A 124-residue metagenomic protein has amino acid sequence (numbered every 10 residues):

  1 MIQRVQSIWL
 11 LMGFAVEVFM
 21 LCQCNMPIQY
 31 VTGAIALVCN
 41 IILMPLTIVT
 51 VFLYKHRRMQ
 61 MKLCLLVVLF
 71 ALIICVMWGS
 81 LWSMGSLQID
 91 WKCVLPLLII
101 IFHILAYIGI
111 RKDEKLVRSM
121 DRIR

Functional and structural regions predicted by a protein language model:
M1-E17: Cytosolic juxtamembrane helix and N-cap/initiation of the first transmembrane helix
M1-Q6, R57-Q60, G109-K115: Membrane-interface extramembranous regions at the lipid-water interface
Q6, L10, A36-C39, L43 (+2 more regions): Alpha-helical transmembrane segments of integral membrane proteins, emphasizing hydrophobic/aromatic residues
M12-F19, I42-V49, I73, I101-Y107: Alpha-helical transmembrane segments
Q23-L81: The feature represents the first ordered module of a protein
F70-W91, H103, Y107: C-terminal halves and exits of single transmembrane alpha-helices
Q88-R124: Alpha-helical membrane-associated segments of multi-pass integral membrane proteins
